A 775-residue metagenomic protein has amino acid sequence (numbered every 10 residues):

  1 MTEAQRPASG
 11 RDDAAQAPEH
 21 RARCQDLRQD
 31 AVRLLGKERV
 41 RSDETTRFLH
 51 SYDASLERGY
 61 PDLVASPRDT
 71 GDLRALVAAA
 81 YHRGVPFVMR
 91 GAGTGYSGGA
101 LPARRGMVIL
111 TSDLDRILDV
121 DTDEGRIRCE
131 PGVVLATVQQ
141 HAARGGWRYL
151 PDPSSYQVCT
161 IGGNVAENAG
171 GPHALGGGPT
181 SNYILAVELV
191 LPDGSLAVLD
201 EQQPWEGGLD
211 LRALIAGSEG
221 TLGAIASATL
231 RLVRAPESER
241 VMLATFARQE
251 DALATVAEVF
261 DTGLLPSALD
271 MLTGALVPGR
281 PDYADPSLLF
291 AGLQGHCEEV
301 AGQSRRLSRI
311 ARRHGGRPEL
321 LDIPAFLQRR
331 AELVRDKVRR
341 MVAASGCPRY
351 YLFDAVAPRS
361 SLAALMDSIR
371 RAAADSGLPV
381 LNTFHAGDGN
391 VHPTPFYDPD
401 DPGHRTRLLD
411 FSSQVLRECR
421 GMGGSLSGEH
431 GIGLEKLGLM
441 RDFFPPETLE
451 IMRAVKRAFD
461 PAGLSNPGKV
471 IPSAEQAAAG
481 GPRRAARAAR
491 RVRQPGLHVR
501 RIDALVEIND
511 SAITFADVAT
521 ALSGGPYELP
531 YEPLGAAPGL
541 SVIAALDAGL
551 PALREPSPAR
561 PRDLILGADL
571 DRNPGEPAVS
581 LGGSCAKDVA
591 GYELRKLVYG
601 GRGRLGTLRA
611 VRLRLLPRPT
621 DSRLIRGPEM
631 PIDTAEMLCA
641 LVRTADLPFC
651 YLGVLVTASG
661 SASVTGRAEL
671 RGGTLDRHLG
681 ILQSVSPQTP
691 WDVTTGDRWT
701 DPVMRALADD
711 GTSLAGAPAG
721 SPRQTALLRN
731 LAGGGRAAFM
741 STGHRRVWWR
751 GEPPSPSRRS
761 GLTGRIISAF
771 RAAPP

Functional and structural regions predicted by a protein language model:
M1-A78, T94-G125, S154, L230-L232 (+9 more regions): N-terminal flexible segment immediately upstream of the FAD-binding catalytic core in FAD-dependent oxidoreductases
R41-H50, L230-R234, R240-F411, E418 (+3 more regions): C-terminal substrate-recognition/cap domain of FAD-linked oxidoreductases
R116-V120, I127-D270, S465, I471 (+3 more regions): FAD-binding subdomain of flavoenzyme oxidoreductases
T122-G125, M242, Y350, D400 (+2 more regions): Short beta-alpha connecting loops at secondary-structure transitions that line or flank enzyme active sites
G438-R487, R758-P775: Activity-critical C-terminal alpha-helical subdomain
